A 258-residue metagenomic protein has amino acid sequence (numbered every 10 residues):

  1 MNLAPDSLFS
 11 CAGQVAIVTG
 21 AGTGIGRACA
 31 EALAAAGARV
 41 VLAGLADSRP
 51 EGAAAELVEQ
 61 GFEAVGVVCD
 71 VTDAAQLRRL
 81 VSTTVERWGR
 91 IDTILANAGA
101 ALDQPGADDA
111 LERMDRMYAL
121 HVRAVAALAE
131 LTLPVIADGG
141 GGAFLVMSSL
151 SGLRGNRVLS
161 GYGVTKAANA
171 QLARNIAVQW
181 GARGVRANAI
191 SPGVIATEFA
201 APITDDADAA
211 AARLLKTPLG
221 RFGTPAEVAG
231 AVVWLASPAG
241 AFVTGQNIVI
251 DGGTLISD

Functional and structural regions predicted by a protein language model:
N2-L8, R154, V232-V233, T244-D258: Short C-terminal tail/terminal secondary-structure segment of NAD(P)H-dependent dehydrogenase/reductase domains
V15, G22-G24: Conserved glycine-rich cofactor-binding loop
L95, G141, G181, R186 (+1 more regions): Short, small/polar-rich loop/turn modules that mediate ligand/substrate recognition or access, typified
P105-Y118, R213: Substrate-binding pocket helix/loop in short-chain dehydrogenase/reductase
A129, T165, A173: Active-site helix of classical SDR
P134, V178-A182, A241: Alpha-helical segment proximal to the catalytic Tyr-Lys
S149: Residue(s) in the substrate-gating loop at a strand-loop-helix junction that position the organic substrate next
